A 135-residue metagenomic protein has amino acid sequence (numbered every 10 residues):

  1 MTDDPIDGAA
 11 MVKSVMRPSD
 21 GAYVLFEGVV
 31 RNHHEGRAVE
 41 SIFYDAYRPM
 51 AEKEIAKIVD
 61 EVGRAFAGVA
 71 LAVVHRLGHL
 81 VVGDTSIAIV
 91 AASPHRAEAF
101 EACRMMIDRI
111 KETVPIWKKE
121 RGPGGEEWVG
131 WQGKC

Functional and structural regions predicted by a protein language model:
M1-S86, A92-C135: N-terminal, polar/charged subdomain of small-to-medium soluble alpha/beta proteins
